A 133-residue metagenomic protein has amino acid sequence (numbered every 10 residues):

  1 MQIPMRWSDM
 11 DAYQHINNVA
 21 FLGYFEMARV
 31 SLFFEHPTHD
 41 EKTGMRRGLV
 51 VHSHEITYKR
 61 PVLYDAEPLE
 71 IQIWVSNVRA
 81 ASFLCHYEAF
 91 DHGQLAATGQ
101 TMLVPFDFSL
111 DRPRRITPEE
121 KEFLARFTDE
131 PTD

Functional and structural regions predicted by a protein language model:
M1-E70, S76-D133: Terminal targeting signals and extreme-terminal segments of soluble enzymes
